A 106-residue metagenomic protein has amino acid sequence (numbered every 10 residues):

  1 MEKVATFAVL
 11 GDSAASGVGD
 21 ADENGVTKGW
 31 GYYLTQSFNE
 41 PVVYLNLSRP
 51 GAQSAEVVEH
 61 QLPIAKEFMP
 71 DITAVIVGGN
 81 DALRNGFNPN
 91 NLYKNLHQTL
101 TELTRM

Functional and structural regions predicted by a protein language model:
M1-P50, L62-M69: Serine-esterase "nucleophile elbow" of acetyl-processing enzymes
G19-E23, E56, N85-P89: Short, solvent-exposed loop/turn segments at secondary-structure boundaries
S48, A52, V77-G79: Cell-envelope and extracellular/periplasmic
E59-M106: Alpha-helical cap/lid subdomain in secreted, periplasmic, or secretory-pathway luminal O-acyl-processing enzymes
